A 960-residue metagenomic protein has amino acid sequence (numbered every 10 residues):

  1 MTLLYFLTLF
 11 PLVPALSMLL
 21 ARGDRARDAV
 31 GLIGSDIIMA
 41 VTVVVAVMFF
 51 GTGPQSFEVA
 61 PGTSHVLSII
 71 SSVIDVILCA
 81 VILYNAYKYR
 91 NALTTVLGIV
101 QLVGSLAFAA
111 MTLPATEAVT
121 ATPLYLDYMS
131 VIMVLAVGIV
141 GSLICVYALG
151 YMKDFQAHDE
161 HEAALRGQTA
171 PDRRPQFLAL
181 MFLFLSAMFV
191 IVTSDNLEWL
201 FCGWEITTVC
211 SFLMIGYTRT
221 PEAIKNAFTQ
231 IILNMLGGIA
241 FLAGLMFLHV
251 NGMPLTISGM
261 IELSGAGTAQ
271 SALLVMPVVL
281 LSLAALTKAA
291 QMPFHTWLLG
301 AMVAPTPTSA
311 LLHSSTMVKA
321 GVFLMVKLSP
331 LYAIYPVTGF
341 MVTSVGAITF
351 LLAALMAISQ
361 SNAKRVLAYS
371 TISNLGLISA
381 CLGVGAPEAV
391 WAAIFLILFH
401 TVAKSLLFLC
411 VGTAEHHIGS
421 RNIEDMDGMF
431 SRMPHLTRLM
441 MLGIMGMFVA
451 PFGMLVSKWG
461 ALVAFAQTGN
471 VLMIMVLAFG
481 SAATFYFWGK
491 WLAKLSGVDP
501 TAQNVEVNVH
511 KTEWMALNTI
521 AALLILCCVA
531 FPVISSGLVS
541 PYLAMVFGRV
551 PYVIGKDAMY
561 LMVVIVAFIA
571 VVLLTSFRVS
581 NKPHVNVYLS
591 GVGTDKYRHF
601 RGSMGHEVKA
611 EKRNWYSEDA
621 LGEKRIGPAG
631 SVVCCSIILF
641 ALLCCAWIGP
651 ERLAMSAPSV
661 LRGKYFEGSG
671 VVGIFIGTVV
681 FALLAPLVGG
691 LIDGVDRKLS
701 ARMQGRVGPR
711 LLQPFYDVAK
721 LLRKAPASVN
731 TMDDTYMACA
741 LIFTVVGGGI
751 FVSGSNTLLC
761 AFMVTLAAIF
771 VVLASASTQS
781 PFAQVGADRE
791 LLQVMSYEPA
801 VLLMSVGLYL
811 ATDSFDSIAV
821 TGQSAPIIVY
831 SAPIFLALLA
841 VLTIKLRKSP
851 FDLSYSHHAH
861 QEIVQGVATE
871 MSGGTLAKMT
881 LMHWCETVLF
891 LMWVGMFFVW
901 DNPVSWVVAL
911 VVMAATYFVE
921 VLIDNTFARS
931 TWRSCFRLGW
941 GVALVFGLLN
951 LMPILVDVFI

Functional and structural regions predicted by a protein language model:
M1-F10, T63-V76, Y128-V137, E198-C210 (+5 more regions): Structural signature of hydrophobic alpha-helical transmembrane segments
T2-Y5, L16-A179, P254, S258-T268 (+7 more regions): Transmembrane helix-loop-helix hairpins at membrane boundaries of multipass inner-membrane proteins
L3-L20, L32-M48, I69-Y87, V100-A115 (+14 more regions): Central hydrophobic cores of alpha-helical transmembrane segments in multi-pass inner-membrane proteins across all
T52-V66, T256-A266, G460-A464, V533-K556 (+3 more regions): Membrane-interfacial helical/loop segments at transmembrane boundaries in membrane proteins
L143-L200, C210-V509, V746, I750-F751 (+6 more regions): Hydrophobic transmembrane alpha-helices and their helix-loop junctions in integral membrane proteins
E162, V505, T512-C527, L538-Y665 (+4 more regions): Membrane-interface and transmembrane segments of multi-pass membrane proteins
K225, I232-L233, W615-C635, E920-L948: Interfacial loop-to-transmembrane junctions
G663-I960: Selective transmembrane helix interface/packing segments
